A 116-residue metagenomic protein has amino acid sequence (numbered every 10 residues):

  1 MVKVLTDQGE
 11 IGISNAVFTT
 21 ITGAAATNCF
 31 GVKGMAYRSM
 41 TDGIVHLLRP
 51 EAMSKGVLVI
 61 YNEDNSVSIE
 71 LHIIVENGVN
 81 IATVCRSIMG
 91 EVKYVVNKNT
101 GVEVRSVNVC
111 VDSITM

Functional and structural regions predicted by a protein language model:
M1-N77, R86, V102-M116: Contiguous, often N-terminal, cationic amphipathic patches that form binding interfaces
I81-T100, V104: Short, non-transmembrane amphipathic alpha-helical segments
